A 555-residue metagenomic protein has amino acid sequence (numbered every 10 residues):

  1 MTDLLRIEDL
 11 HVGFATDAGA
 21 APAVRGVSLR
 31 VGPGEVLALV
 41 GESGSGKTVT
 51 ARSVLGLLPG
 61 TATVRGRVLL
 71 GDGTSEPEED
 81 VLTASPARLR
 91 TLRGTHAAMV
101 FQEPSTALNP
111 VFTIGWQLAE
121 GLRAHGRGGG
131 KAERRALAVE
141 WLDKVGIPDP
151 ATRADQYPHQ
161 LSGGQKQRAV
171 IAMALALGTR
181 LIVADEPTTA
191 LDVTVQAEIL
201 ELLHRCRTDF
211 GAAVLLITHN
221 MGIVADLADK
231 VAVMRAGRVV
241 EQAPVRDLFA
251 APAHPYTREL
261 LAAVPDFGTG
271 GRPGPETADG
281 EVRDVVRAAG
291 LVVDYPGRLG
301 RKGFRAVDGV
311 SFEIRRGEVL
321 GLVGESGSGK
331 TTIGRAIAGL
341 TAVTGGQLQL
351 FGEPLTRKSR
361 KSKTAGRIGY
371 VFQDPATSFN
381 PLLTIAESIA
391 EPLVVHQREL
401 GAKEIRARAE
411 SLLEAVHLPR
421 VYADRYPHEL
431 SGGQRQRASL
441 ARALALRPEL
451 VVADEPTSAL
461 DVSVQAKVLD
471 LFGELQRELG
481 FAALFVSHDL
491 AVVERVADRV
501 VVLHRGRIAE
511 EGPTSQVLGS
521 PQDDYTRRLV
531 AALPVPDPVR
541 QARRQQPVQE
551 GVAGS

Functional and structural regions predicted by a protein language model:
M1-F267, G274-V535, R540-S555: ABC transporter nucleotide-binding domains
